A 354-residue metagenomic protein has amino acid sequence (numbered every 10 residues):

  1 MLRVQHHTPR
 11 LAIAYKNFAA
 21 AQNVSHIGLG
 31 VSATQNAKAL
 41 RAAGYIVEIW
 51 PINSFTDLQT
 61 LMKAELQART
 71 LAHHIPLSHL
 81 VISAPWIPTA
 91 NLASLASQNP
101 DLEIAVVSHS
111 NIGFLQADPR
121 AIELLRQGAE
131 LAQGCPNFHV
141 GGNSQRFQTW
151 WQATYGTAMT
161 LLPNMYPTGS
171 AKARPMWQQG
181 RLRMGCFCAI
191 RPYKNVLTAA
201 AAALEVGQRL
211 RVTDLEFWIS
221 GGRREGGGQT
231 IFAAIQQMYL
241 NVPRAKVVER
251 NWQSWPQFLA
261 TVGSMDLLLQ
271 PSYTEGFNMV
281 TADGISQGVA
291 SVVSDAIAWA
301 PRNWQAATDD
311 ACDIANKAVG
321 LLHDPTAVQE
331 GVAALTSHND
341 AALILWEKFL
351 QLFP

Functional and structural regions predicted by a protein language model:
H79-V81, A96-Q116, G141: Active-site proximal beta-strand in glycosyltransferases
P119-L161, T168: A short, active-site helix/loop in glycosyltransferases that binds the activated sugar's phosphate group
P175-K194, A200-L204, F217-W218: Conserved donor-binding/catalytic core segment of Leloir-type glycosyltransferases
D214-A233, V248-E249: Glycosyltransferase donor-sugar binding loop
F232-W252: Nucleotide-activated donor-binding/catalytic signature segment of Leloir-type glycosyltransferases, i.e., the conserved
Y273: Aromatic "clamp/platform" in nucleotide-sugar-dependent glycosyltransferases that forms part of the donor/acceptor
A300-G320: Change "using UDP/GDP/dTDP sugars" to "using nucleotide sugars
H323-P354: A charged, aromatic-enriched C-terminal amphipathic alpha-helix characteristic of glycosyltransferases across folds
